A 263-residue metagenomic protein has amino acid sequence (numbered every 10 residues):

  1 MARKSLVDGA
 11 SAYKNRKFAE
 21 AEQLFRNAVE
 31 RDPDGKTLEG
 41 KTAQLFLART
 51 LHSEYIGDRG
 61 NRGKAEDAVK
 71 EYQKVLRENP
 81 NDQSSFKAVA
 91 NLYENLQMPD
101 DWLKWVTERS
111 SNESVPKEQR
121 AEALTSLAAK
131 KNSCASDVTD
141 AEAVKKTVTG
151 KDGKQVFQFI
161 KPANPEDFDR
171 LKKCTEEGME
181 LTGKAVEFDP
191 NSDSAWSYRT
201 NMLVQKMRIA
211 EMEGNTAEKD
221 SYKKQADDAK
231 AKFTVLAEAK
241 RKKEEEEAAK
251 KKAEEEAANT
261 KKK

Functional and structural regions predicted by a protein language model:
M1-I56, G63: N-terminal leader/linker segments that initiate helical-solenoid repeat arrays
R3-L6, A10, K14, Q73 (+3 more regions): Amphipathic alpha-helical repeat scaffolds
A19, H52-K74, P116, A129-L181 (+1 more regions): Short coil/linker segments at helix-helix boundaries
E30, K70, K74-R77, S110-S111 (+3 more regions): Conserved structural position within tetratricopeptide repeats
P33, L38, P80-N81, S114-E118 (+1 more regions): Short coil turns that delineate tetratricopeptide repeat
K242-K263: Compositionally biased, proline/threonine/alanine/serine-rich low-complexity intrinsically disordered stretches
